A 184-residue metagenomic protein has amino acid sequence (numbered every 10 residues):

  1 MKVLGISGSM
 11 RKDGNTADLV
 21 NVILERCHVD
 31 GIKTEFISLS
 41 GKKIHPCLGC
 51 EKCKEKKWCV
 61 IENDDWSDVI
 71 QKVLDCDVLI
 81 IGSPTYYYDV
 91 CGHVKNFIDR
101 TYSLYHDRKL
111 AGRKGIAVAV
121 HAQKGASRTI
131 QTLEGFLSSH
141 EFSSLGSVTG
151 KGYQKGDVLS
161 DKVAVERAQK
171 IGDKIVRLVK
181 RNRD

Functional and structural regions predicted by a protein language model:
M1-L104, T149, V158-D184: N-terminal beta1-alpha1-beta2 submodule of the flavodoxin-like/Rossmannoid cofactor-binding fold
G92-H93, Y105-T149: Short, glycine-/small-residue-rich phosphate/pyrophosphate-handling segment
